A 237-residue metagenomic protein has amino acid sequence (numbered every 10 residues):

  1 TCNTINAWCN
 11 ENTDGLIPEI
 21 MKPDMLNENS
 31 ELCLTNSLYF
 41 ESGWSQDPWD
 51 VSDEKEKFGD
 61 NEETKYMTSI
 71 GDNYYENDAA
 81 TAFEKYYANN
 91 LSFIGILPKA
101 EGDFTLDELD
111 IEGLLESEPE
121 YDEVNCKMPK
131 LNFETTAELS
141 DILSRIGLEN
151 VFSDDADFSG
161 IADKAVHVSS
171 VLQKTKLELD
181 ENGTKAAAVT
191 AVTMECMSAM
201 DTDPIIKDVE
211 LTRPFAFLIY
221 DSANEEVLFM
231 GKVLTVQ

Functional and structural regions predicted by a protein language model:
T1-K99, S117-T202: Non-catalytic, conformational "gating/processing" segments within enzyme and secreted inhibitor domains
L16, G102-D103, V227: Short beta-strands and strand-coil junctions in structured, solvent-facing domains, enriched
L34, T81-I96, D201-Q237: Extended hydrophobic
T105-E108: Gram-negative host-targeted secretion-system effectors, predominantly Type III and Type IV, recognized via long
